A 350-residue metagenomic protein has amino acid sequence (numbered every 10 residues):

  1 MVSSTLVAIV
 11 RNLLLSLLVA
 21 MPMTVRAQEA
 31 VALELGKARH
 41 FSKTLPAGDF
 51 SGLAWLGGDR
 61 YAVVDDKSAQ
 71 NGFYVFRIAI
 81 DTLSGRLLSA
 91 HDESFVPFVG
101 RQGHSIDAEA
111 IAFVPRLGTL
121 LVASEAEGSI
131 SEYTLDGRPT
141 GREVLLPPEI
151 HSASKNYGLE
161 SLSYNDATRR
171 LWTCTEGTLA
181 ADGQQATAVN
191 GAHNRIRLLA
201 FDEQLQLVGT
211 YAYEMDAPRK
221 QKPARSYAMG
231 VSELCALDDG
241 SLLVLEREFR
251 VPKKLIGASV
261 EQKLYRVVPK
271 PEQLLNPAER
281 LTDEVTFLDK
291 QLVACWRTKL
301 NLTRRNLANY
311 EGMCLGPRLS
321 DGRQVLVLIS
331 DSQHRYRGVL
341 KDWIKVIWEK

Functional and structural regions predicted by a protein language model:
V2-L14: Bacterial N-terminal signal peptides that target proteins for export
T5-A8, A20, T282: Compositionally biased, low-complexity segments enriched in small residues
N12-P22: Bacterial N-terminal signal peptides
M23-A27: Sec/Tat signal peptide C-region and signal peptidase I cleavage site
Q28-K350: Sequence/structural signature of beta-propeller domains
